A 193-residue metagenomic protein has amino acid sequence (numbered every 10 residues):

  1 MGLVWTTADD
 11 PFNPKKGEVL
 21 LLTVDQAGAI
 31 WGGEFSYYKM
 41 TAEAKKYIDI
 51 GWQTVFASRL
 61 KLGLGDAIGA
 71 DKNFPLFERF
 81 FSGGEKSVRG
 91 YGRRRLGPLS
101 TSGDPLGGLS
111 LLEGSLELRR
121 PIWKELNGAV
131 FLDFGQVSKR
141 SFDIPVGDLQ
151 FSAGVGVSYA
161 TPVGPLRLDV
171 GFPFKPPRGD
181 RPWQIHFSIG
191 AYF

Functional and structural regions predicted by a protein language model:
M1-E125, V130-F134, S138-R140, F187-Y192: C-terminal outer-membrane beta-barrel translocator/porin domains of Gram-negative envelope proteins and their
S115-E117, Q150-S158: Short glycine-rich, acidic/polar surface loops and turns
P145-L149: C-terminal soluble interaction/assembly domains
V155-L166, P182-F193: Outer-membrane beta-barrel "beta-signal"
F172-P176: A short, acidic, flexible beta-alpha connecting loop/helix-capping segment that sits on the rim of active
R178-D180: Short, charged, intrinsically disordered terminal tails
